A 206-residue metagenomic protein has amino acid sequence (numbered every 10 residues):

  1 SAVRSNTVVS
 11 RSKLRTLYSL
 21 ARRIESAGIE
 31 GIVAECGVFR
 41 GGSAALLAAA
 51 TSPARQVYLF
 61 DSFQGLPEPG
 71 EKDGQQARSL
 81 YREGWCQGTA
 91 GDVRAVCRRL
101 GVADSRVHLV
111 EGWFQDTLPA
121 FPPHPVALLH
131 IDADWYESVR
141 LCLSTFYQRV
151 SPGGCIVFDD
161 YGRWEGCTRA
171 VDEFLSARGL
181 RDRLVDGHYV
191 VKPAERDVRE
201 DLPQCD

Functional and structural regions predicted by a protein language model:
S1-R11, R22, A27-C205: S-adenosylmethionine/decaboxylated-SAM
K13-T16: N-terminal pre-P-loop "Q-motif" helix
S19: Short internal alpha-helix immediately C-terminal to a glycine-rich phosphate-binding loop in Rossmann-like
